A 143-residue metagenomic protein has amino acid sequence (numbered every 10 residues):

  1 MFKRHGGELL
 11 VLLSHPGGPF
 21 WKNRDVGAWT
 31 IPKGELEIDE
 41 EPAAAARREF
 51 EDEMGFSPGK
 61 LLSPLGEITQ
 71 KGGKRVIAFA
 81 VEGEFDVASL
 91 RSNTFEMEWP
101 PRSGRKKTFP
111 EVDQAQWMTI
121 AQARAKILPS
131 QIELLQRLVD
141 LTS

Functional and structural regions predicted by a protein language model:
M1-T30, F79: N-terminal strand-loop-strand
G6-G7, G18-W21, E37-I38, G72-G73 (+1 more regions): Short, charged/polar surface micro-motifs in flexible loops or helix N-caps
N23, D39, K126: Residues that scaffold the ATP/ADP-binding catalytic core of kinase and kinase-like folds
V26, I31, G59, G73-V76: Short connector loops at helix/strand junctions that flank enzyme active sites, especially segments positioning acidic
I31-L65, T119: The catalytic Nudix box helix
E67-G104, Q116-M118, L138-V139: Active-site-adjacent beta-strand/loop module that shapes the phosphate/pyrophosphate-binding cleft
K107-D113: Non-DNA-binding regulatory cores of transcription-related proteins, predominantly C-terminal effector-binding
Q116, I120-S143: Charged phosphate-binding loop/patch that engages nucleotide di/tri-phosphates or the phosphate backbone of nucleic
